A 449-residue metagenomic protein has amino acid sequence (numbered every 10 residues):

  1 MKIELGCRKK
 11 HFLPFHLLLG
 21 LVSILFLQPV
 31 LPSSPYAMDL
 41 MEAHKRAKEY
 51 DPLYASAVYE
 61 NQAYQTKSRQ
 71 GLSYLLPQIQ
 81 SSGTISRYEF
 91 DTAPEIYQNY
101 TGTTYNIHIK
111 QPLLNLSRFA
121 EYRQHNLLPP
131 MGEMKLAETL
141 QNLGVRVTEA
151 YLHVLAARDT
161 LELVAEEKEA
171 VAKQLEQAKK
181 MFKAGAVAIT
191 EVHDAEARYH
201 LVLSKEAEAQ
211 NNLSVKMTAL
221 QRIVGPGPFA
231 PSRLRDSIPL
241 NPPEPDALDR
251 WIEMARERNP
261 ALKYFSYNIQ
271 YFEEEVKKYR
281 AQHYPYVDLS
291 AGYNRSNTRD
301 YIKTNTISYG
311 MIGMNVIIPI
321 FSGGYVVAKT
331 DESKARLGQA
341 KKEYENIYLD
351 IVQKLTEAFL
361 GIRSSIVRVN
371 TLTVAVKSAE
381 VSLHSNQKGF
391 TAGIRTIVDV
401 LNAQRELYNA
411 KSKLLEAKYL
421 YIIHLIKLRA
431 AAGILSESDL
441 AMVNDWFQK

Functional and structural regions predicted by a protein language model:
I3, R8-H11, M38, N142-M254 (+4 more regions): Periplasmic alpha-helical coiled-coil/stalk elements that build and connect Gram-negative outer-membrane
H16-V30: Bacterial N-terminal signal peptides
S34-T84, Q111, G227-Q270, P319-I320 (+3 more regions): Bacterial Sec-pathway N-terminal export signals of envelope proteins
A55, Q78-N99, P112-E138, K263 (+4 more regions): Small/polar (Gly/Ser/Thr/Ala-rich) solvent-exposed segments that form structured loops/beta-strands/short helices used
S56-G71, T139, L143-V164, K173 (+5 more regions): Amphipathic alpha-helical coiled-coil segments
T103-I109, W251, G310-V316: Hydrophobic, lipid-facing positions within transmembrane beta-strands of outer-membrane proteins
R250-G292, S296: Acidic, glycine-rich loop-and-beta core segments that form the ion-binding/anion-interacting portion of active sites
I426-K449: Gram-negative outer-membrane assembly/targeting C-terminal domains
